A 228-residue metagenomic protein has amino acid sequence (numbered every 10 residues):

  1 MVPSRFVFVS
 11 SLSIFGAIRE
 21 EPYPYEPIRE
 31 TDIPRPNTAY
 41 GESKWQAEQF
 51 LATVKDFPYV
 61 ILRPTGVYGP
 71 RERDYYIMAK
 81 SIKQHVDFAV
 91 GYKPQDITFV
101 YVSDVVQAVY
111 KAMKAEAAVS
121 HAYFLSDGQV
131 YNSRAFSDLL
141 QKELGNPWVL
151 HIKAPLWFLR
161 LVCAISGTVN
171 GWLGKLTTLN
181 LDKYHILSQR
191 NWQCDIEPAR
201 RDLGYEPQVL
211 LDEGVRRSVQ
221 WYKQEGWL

Functional and structural regions predicted by a protein language model:
M1-A39: Conserved Rossmann-fold NAD(P)-dependent oxidoreductase catalytic core, especially the SDR/UDP-sugar
F15, F57-I77: Flexible, glycine-rich beta-alpha linker
A17, R35-L62: Active-site Tyr-X1-5-Lys
P27-I33, A79-V90, N146, K175-L179 (+1 more regions): A short C-terminal helix-loop "cap" of Rossmann-like NAD(P)-dependent dehydrogenase/epimerase domains
E42, Q46-A47, E72-I77, G91-M113 (+1 more regions): Substrate-positioning beta->alpha
V102, D138, C163-G171, K175-E206: Conserved C-terminal active-site "lid" loop/helix of NAD(P)H-dependent oxidoreductases that clamps the redox cofactor
K111-T178, D212, R216-R217: Mid/C-terminal beta-alpha module of Rossmann-like enzyme folds, strongest in SDR-family dehydrogenases/epimerases
C194-D202, E206-L228: Amphipathic terminal alpha-helices
